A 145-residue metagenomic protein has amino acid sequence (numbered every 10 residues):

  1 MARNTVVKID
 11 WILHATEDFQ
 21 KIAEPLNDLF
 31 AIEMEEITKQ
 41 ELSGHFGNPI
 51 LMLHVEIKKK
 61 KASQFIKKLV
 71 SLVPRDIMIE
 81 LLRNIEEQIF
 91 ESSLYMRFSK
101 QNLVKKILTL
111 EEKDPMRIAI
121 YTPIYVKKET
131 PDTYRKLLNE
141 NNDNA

Functional and structural regions predicted by a protein language model:
M1-E36: Long, hydrophobic N-terminal alpha-helical segment
V7-I12, L51-L53, F90-L94, I118-I120: Short glycine-/aliphatic-rich beta-strand segments at the starts of folded cytosolic domains
W11-A15, F30, I57-K61, K100-V104 (+1 more regions): Beta-strand elements of well-folded, non-transmembrane domains
E17-K21, K61-K68, K105, K128-D132: Short, conserved charged micro-motifs
P25, L29-E33, L72, D76 (+1 more regions): Conserved short hydrophobic interaction patches
E36-K61: Short, charge-patterned binding micro-sites
K68-Q101: Mid-chain, well-packed structural core segment of small domains
L94-A145: Glycine-rich, aromatic-bearing surface loops/beta-hairpins
